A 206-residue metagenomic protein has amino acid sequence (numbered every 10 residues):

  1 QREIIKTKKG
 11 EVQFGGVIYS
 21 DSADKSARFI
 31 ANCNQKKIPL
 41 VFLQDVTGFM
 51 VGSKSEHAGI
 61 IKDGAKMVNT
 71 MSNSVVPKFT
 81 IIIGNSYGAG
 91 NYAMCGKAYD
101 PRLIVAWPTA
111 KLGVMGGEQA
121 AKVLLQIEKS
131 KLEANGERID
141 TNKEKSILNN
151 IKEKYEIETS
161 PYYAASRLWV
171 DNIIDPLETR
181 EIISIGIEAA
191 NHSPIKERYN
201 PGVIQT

Functional and structural regions predicted by a protein language model:
Q1-T206: Ligand-binding clefts of soluble mixed alpha/beta catalytic domains
